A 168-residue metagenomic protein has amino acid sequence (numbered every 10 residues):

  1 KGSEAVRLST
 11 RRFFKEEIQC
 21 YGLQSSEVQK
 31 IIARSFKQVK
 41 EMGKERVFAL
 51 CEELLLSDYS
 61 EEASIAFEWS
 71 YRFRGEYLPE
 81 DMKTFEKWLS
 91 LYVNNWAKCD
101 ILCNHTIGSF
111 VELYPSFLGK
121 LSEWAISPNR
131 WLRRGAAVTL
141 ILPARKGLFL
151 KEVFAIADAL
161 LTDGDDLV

Functional and structural regions predicted by a protein language model:
K1-V168: Alpha-helical scaffold domains
